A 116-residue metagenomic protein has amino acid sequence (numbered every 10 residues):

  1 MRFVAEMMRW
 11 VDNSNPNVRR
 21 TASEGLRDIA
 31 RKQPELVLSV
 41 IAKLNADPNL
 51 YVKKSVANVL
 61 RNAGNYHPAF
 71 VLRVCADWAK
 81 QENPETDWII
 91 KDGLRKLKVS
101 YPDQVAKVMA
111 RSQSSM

Functional and structural regions predicted by a protein language model:
M1-M116: Alpha-helical scaffold domains
